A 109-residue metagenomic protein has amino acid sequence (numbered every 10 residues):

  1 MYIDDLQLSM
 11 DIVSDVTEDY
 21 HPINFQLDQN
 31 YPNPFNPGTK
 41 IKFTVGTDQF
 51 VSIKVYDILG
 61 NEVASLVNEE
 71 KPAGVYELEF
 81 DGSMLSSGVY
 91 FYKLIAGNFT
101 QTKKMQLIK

Functional and structural regions predicted by a protein language model:
M1-D11: Extracellular carbohydrate recognition
S9, K104-K109: Short beta-strand edge segments in extracellular beta-sheet folds
T17-Y31, F35-V55, S65, E77-F80: Glycine-centered coil/turn sites that cap beta-strands in beta-rich domains
P34-N36, A96-N98, K109: A generic beta-sheet turn/junction motif
V67-N98, T102: Short, surface-exposed loop/turn motifs with a glycine/proline- and acidic-biased composition
